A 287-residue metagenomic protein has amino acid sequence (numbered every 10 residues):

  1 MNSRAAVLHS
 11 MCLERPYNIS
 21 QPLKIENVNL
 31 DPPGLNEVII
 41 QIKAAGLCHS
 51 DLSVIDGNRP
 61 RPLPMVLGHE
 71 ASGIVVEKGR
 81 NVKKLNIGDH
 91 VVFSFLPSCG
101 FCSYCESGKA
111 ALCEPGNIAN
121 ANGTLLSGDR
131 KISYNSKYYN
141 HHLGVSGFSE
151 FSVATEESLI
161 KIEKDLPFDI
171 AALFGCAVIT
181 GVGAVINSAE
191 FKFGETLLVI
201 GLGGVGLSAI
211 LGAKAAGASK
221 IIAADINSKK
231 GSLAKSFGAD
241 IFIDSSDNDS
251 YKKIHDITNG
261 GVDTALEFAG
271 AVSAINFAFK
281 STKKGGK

Functional and structural regions predicted by a protein language model:
N29-A45, I55-E106, A111, A119 (+1 more regions): Glycine-rich beta-strand-centered segment in the early N-terminal region that forms part of a ligand/cofactor-binding
N36, K253-A265: A short acidic, Gly/Pro-enriched loop at the edge of an enzyme's catalytic core that lines a small-molecule cofactor
A44, S94, S245, T264-F268: Short, well-ordered coil/turn residues at beta-beta hairpins and beta-strand->alpha-helix junctions within
F95-F151, T155-E157: Cysteine-cluster motifs in flexible loop/terminal segments that predominantly coordinate metals
E150-F151, E157-L159, E163-N248, K252: Mid-domain Rossmann-like dinucleotide-binding core that forms the NAD(H)/NADP(H) cofactor-binding site
T282-K283: Helix-to-beta-strand junctions that scaffold the AdoMet/dcAdoMet cofactor pocket in Class I SAM-dependent enzymes
G286-K287: Glycine-centered, small-residue-biased loops immediately flanking beta-strands in adenine/cofactor-binding cores
